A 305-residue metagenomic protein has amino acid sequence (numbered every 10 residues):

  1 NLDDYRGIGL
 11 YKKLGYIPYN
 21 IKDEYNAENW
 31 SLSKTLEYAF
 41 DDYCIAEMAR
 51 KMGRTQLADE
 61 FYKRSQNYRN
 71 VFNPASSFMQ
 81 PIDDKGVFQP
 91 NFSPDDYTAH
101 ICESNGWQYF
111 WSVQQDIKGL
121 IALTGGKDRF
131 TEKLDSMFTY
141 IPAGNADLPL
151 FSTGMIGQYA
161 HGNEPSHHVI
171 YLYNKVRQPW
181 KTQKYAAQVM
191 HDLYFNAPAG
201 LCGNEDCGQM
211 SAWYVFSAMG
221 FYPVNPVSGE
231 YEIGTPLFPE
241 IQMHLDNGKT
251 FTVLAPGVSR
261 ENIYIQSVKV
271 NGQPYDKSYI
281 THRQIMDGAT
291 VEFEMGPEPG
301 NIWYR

Functional and structural regions predicted by a protein language model:
L2-L10: Conserved beta-strand-loop-alpha-helix junction that forms the acyl-donor binding cleft
K12-Q66, N70-T252, G257, A289-T290: Active-site core of glycosidic bond-cleaving carbohydrate-active enzymes
P74, F221, P274, P297-P299: Short loop/turn segments at secondary-structure transitions that flank enzyme active sites
D246, V270-Q273: Short strand-turn-strand beta-turns centered on an Asx-Gly dipeptide
E261-S267: Beta-strand-rich binding/interaction modules
D276-T281: Short, solvent-exposed S/T- and G/P-enriched segments that are highly enriched in secreted/extracellular and lumenal
H282-R305: C-terminal beta-strand-rich structural cap/linker in extracellular carbohydrate-active enzymes
